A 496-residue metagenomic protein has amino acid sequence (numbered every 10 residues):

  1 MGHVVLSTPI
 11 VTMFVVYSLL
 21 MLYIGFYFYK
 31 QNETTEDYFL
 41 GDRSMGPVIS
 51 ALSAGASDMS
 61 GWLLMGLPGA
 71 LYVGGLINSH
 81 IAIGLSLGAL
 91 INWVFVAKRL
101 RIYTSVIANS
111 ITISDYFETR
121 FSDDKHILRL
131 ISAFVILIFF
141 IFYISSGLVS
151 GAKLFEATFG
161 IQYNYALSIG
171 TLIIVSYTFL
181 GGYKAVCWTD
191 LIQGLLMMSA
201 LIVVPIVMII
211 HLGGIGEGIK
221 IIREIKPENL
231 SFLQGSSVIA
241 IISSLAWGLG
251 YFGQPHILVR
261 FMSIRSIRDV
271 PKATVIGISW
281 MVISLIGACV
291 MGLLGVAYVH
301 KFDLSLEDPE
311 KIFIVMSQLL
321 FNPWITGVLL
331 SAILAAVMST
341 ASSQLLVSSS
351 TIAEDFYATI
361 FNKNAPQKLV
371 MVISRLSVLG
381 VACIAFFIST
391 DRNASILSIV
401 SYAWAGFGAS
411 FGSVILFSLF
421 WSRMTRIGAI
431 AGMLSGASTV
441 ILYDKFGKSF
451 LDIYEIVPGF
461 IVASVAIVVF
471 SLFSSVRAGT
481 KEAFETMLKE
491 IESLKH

Functional and structural regions predicted by a protein language model:
M1-H496: Membrane-embedded helix-loop-helix hairpins and adjacent transmembrane boundary segments in multi-pass transporters
